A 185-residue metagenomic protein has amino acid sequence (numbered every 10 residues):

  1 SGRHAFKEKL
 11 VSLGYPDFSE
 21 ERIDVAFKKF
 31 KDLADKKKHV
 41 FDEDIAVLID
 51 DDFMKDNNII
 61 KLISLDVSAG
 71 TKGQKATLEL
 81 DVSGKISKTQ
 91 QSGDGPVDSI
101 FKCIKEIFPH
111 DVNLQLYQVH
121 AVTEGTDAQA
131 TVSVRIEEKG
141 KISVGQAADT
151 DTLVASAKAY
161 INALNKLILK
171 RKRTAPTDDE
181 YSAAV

Functional and structural regions predicted by a protein language model:
S1-V185: Terminal or standalone catalytic/regulatory effector modules within metabolic enzymes and repeat proteins
